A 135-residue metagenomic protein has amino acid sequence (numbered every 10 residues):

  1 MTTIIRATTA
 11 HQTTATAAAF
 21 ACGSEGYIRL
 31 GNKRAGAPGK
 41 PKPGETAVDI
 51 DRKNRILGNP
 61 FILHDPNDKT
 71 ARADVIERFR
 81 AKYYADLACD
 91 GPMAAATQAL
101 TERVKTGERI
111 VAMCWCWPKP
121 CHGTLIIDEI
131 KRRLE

Functional and structural regions predicted by a protein language model:
T2-E135: Catalytic phosphate/metal-binding cores of nucleic-acid and nucleotide-processing enzymes, i.e., regions that mediate
